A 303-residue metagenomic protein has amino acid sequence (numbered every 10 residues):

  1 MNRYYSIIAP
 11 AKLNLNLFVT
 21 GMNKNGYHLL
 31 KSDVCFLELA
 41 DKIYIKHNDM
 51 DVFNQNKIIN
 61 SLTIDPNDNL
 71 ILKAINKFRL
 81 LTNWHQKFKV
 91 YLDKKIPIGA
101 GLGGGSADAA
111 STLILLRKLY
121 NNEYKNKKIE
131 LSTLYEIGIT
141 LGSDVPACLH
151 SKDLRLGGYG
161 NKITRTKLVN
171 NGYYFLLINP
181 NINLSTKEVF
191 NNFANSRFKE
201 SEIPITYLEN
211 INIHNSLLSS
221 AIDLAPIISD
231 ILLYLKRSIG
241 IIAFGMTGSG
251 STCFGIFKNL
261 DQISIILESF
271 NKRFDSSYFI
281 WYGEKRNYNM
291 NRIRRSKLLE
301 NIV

Functional and structural regions predicted by a protein language model:
M1-A100, R117-S132, K167-N171, N179: ATP-binding N-lobe of GHMP and related small-molecule kinases
N2-A9, N14-F18, M22-S32, N122-A243 (+1 more regions): ATP-dependent small-molecule kinase catalytic core of the GHMP/sugar-kinase superfamily and closely related
K57-N60, G105, I213-H214: A short, mixed-charge helix-start or loop-turn motif at secondary-structure junctions
S61, D65, G103, I222 (+1 more regions): Charge-dense, low-complexity intrinsically disordered segments
L72, A110-I114, Y135, S229-L232: Predominant activation on well-ordered alpha-helical scaffold segments within soluble catalytic domains
Y91-Y120, S143, A243-F257: Glycine/serine-rich anion-binding loops at beta->alpha junctions that coordinate negatively charged ligand groups
